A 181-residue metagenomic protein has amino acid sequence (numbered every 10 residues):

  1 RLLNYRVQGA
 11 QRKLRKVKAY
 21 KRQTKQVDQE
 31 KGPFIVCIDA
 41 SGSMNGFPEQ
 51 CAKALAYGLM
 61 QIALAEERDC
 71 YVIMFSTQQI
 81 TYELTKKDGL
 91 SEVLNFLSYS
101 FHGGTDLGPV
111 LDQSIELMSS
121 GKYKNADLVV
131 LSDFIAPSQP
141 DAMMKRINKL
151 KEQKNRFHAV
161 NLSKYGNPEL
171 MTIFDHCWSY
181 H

Functional and structural regions predicted by a protein language model:
R1-F34: Negatively charged sequence features
G9-V17, T81-L84, D88-S91: An intrinsically disordered, low-complexity acidic/polar region
V27-K86, V110, D127-L131, L162-K164: Von Willebrand factor
F47-C51, L107-G108, S138-M144: Active-site-adjacent loop/helix micro-motif of nuclease/hydrolase catalytic cores
G58-I62, Q113-S120, K149: A generic secondary-structure signal
E66-R68, K124, Q153-H158: Loop/turn elements at helix/coil->beta-strand transitions in domains of secreted/extracellular proteins
I80-Y82, S91-A126, A136-S138, A159-E169: Von Willebrand factor
I135-Y180: VWA/integrin I-like adhesion module and closely mimicked acidic/polar interface patches used
